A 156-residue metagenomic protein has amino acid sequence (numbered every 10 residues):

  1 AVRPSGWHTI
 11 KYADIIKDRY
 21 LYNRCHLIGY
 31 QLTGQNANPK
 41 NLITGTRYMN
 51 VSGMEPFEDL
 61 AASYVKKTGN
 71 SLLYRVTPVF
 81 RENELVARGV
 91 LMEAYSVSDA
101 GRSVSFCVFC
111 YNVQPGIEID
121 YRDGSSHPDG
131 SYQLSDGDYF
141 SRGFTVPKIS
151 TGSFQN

Functional and structural regions predicted by a protein language model:
A1-N156: Domain-level detector of nuclease and nuclease-like folds in predominantly extracellular/periplasmic contexts
